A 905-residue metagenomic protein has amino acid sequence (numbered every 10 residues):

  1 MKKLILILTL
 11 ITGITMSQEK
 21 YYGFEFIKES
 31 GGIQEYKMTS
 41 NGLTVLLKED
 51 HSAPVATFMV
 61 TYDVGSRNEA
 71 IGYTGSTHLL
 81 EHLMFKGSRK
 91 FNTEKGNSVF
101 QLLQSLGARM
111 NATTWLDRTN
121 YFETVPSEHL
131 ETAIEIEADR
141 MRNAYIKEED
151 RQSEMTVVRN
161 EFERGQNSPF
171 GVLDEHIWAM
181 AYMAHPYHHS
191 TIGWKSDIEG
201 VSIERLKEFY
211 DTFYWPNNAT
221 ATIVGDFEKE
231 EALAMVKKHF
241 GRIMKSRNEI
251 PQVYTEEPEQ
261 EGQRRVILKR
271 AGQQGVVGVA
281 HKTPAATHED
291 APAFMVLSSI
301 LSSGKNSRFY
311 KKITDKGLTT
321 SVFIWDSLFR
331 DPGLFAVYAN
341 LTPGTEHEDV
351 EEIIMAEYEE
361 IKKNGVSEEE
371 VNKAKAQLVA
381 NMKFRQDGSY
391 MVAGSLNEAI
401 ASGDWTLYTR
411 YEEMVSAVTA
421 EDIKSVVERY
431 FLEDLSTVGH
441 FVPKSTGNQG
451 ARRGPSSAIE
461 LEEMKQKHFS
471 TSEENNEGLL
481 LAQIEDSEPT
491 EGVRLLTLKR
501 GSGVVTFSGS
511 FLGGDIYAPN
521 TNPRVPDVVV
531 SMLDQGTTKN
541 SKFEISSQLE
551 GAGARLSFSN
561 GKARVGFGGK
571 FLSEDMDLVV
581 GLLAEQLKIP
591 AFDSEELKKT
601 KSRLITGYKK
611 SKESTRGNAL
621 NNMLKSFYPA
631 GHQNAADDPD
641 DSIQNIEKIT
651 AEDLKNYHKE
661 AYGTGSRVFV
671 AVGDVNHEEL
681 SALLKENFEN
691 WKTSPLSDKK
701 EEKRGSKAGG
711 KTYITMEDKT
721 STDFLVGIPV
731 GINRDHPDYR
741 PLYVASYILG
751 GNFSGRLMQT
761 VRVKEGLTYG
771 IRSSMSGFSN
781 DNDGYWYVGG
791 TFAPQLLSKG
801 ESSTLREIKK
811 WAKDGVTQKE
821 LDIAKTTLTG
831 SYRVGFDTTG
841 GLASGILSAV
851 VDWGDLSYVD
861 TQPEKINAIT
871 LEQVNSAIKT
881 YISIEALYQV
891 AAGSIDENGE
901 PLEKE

Functional and structural regions predicted by a protein language model:
L4-G13: Sec-dependent N-terminal signal peptides
S17-L46, E228-K269, K311, T409-L512 (+6 more regions): Proteolytic maturation boundary segments
E19-Y36, M180-A219, P251-E257, R264 (+10 more regions): Histidine-acidic residue clusters that define the catalytic metal-binding segment of zinc metallopeptidase domains
K48, A53-E69, G75-L79, E94-R140 (+13 more regions): M16 family metallopeptidases and their MPP-like homologs
K90, S98, N143-I146, D150-R151 (+5 more regions): Peptidyl-prolyl cis-trans isomerase
R159-G165, T255-L268, A374-R385, F571-L572 (+3 more regions): Short, conserved secondary-structure transition motifs
P292-M295, T314, E421, P737-V744 (+1 more regions): PPIase-associated folding chaperone regions across multiple families
